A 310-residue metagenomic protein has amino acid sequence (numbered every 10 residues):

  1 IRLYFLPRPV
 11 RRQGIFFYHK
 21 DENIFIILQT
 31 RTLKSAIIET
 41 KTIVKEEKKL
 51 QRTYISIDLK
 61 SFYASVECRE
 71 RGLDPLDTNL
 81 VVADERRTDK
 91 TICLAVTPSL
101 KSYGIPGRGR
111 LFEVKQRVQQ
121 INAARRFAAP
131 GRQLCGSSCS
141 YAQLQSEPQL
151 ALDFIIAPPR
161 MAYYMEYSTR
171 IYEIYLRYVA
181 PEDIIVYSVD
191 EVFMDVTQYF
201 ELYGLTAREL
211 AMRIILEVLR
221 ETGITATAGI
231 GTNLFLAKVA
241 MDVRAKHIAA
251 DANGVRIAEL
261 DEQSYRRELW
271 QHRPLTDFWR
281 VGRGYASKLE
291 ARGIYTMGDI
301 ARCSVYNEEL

Functional and structural regions predicted by a protein language model:
I1-R2, L6, E22, I26: Residue-level detector of alpha-helical transmembrane segments in integral membrane proteins
Y4-F16, R31: Positively charged N-terminal leader segments that act as targeting/secretion signals
V10, H19, I27-Q29, A64 (+2 more regions): A ubiquitous, low-specificity "background" feature that marks scattered single residues across proteins without
R11, D21-N23, E113, K238: N-terminal low-complexity, intrinsically disordered patches enriched in charged
R11-Q13, K20, K49, I57: Alpha-helical structural elements
Y18, N23-K41: Short, positively charged and aromatic/hydrophobic N-terminal segments
K34-L310: Gly/Gly-Pro- and Ser/Thr-rich, intrinsically disordered tail segments characteristic of DNA damage-repair and tolerance
